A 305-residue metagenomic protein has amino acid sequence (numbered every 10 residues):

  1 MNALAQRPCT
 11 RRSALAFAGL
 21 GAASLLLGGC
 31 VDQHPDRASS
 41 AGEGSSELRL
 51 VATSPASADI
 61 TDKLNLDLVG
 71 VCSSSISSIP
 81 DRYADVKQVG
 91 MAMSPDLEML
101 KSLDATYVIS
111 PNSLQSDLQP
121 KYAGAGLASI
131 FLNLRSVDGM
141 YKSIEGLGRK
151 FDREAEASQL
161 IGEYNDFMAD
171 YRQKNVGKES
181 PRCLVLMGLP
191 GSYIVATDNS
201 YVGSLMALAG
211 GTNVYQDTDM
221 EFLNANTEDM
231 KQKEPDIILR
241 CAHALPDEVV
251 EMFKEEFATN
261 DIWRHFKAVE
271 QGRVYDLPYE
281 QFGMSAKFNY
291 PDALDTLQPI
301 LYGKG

Functional and structural regions predicted by a protein language model:
M1-C9, S13-G28: N-terminal secretory signal peptides
C30-S40: Bacterial lipoprotein signal-peptidase II cleavage site
S46-L64, A155-T212, F282: Basic- and aromatic-lined ligand-binding clefts that recognize polyanionic substrates
L48, G139-I144, R149-D152, S158 (+2 more regions): Structured C-terminal subdomain patch of bacterial secreted/periplasmic proteins
R49-N112: A short, structured surface patch at a secondary-structure boundary
S54, N112, T218, C241-L245: Short secondary-structure boundary segments
L97-D104, G124-A125, A225-E234: Short helices/loops that flank or line small-molecule/ion binding pockets
D117, N133-G146, S180, L184-Y201 (+1 more regions): Extracytoplasmic ligand-binding site segments that recognize negatively charged/polar headgroups
